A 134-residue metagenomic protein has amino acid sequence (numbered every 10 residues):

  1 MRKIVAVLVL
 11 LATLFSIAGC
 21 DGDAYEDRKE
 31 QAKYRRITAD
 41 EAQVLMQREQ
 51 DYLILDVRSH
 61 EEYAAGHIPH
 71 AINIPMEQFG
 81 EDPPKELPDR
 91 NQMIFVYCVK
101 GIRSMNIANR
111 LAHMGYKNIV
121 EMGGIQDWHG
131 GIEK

Functional and structural regions predicted by a protein language model:
R2-A6, F15-D40, E61-M93, V99-K134: Rhodanese-like catalytic fold shared by cysteine-dependent sulfurtransferases and DSP/PTP-type phosphatases
L11-A12: Repetitive helical segments and hydrophobic/amphipathic motifs
Q43-Q50: A short acidic-Thr-Gly-centered motif at the start of a beta-strand
Q50-D51, M93: Short acidic/histidine-rich motifs immediately flanking catalytic phosphotransfer sites in two-component signaling
L53-D56: Structural scaffold elements adjacent to functional motifs in cytosolic proteins
